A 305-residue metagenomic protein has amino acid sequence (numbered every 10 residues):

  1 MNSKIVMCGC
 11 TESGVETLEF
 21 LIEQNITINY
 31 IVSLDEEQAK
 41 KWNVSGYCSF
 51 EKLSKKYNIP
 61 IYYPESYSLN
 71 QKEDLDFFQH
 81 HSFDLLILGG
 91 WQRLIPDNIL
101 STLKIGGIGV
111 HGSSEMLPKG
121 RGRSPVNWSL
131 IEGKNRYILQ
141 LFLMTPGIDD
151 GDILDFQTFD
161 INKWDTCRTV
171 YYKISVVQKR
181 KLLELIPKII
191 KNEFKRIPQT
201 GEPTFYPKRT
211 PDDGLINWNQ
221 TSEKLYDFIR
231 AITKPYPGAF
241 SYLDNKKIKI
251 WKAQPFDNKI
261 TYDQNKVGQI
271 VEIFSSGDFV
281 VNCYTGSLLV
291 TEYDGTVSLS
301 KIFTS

Functional and structural regions predicted by a protein language model:
M1-F240, K246, S275, F279-V280 (+2 more regions): One-carbon transfer enzymes
Y242-P255: Short, structured protein-protein interaction patches enriched in aromatics and acidic/basic residues, typified by
F256-D278: A conserved acidic, glycine/proline-rich C-terminal tail/linker
